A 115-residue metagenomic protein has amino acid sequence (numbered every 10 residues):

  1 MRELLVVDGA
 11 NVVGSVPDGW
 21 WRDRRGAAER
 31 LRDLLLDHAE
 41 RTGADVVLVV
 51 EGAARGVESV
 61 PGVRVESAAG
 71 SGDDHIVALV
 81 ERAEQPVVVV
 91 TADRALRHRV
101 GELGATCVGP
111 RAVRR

Functional and structural regions predicted by a protein language model:
R2-L4, N11-R115: Nuclease catalytic cores that cleave nucleic-acid phosphodiester bonds, predominantly acidic two-metal-ion
